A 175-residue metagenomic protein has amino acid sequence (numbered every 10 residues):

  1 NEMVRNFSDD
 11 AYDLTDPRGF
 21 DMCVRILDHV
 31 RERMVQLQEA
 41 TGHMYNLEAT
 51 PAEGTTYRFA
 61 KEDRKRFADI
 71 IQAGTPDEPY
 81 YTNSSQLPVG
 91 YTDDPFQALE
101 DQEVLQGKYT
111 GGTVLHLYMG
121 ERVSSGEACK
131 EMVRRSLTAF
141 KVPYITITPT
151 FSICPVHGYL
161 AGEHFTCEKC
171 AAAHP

Functional and structural regions predicted by a protein language model:
N1-H174: Long, C-terminal-biased catalytic regions of enzyme "large/alpha" subunits
